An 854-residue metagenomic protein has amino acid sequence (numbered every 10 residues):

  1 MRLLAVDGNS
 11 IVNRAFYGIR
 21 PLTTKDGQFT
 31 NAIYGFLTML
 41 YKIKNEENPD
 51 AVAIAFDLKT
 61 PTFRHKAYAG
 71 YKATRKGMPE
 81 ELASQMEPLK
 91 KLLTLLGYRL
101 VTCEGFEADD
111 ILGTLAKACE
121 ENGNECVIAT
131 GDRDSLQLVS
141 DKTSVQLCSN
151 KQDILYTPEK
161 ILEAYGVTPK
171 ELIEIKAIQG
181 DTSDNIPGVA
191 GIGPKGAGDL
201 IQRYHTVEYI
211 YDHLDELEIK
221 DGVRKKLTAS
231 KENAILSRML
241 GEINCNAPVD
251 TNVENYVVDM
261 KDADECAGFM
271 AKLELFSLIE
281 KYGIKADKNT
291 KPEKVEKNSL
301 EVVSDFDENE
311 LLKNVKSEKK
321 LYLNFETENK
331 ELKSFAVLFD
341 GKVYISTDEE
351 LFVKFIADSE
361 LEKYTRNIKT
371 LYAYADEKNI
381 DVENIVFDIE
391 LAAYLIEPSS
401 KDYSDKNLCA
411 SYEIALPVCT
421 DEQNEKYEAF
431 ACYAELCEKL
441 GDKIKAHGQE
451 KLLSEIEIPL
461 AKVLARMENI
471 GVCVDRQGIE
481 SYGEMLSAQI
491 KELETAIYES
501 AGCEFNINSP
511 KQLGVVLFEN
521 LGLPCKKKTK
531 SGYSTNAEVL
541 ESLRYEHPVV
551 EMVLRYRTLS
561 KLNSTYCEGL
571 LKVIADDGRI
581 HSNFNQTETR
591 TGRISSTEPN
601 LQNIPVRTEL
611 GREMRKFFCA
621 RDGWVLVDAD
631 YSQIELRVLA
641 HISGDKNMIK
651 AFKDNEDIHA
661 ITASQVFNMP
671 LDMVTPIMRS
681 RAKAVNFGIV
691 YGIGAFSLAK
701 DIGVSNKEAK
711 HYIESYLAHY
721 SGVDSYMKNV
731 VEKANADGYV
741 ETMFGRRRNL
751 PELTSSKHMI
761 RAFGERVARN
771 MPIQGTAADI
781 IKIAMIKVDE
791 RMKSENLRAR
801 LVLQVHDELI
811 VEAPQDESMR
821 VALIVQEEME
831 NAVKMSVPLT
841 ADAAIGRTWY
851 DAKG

Functional and structural regions predicted by a protein language model:
L3-L4, G8, R14-A51, A69-G70 (+4 more regions): Conserved RNase H-like, two-metal-ion catalytic cores of nucleic-acid enzymes
T23-T24, A73-V249: Extended two-metal-dependent nuclease catalytic cores across DNA- and RNA-processing enzymes
R99, L155-K176, S183, V295-N298 (+3 more regions): Active-site-proximal helix-loop-helix substrate-binding element of RNase H-like nuclease domains
S230-T347, K363, N407, S411 (+10 more regions): Conserved "right-hand" nucleotidyltransferase catalytic core of DNA-directed polymerases
L338-G341, E390-C419, E425-C432, Q586-L671: Function-dense linear segments that define catalytic or interfacial modules in macromolecule-processing proteins
I444-I456, L460, I780, A784-V805 (+1 more regions): Active-site palm subdomain of RNA-directed nucleic acid polymerases
N469, H581-S582, Q586-T589, S664-L797 (+1 more regions): Conserved catalytic core of nucleic-acid polymerases
A488-T495, E499-E551, A718-R766, N770-P772 (+1 more regions): C-terminal polymerase-core module
